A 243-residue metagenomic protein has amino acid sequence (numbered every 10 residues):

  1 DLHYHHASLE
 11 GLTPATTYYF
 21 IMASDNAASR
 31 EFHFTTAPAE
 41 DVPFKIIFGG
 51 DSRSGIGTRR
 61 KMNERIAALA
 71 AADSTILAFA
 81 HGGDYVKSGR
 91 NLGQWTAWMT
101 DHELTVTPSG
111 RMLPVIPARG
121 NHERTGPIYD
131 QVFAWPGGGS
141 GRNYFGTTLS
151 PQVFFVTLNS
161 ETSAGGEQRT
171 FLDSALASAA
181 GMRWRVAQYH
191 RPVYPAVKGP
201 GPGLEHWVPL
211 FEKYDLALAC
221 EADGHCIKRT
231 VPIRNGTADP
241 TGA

Functional and structural regions predicted by a protein language model:
D1-F48, A72: Acidic, histidine-bearing metal-coordination/catalytic regions of metal-dependent phosphoesterases
H6-S8, Y19-H33, L92-G181, H206 (+3 more regions): Extended active-site neighborhood of metal-dependent phosphoesterases/phosphodiesterases
V42-A118: Conserved, compact domain cores that house catalytic/ligand-binding motifs in diverse enzymes and effector modules
P43-R53, Q152-E161, V186-H190, A243: Active-site-proximal beta-strand elements of phosphoester/diester hydrolases
D51, G83-D84, G120-N121, L158 (+2 more regions): Active-site glycine-centered loops adjacent to acidic/histidine catalytic or metal-binding residues that shape
S52, V186-V193, A217-I227: Histidine-centered catalytic micro-motifs
L69-T75, A175-M182: Glycine-rich phosphate-binding loop signature in dinucleotide/nucleotide-binding domains
G83, A179-V197: Short acidic, glycine-rich surface-loop motifs adjacent to enzyme active sites
